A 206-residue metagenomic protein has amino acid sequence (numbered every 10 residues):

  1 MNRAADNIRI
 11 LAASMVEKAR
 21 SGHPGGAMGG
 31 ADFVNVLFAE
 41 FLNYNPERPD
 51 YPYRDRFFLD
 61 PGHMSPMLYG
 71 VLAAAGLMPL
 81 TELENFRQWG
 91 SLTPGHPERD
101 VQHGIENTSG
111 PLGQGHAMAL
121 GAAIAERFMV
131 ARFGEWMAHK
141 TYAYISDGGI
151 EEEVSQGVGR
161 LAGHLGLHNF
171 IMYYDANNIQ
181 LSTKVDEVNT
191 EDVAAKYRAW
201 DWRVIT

Functional and structural regions predicted by a protein language model:
N2, H23, F58-P61, P111 (+3 more regions): Hydrophobic alpha-helical scaffolding
A5-S21, Y174-A176: N-terminal capping segment at the start of a domain
P24-A27, Y51, T141-S146, L167 (+3 more regions): Conserved alpha/beta enzyme-core scaffolds, especially Rossmann-like or related mixed alpha/beta domains that build
G29-L165: Cofactor-binding active-site loop characterized by glycine-rich and histidine/acidic residues
G134-M137, V185-T206: Conserved thiamine diphosphate
E152, A162-N189: A short, conserved beta-to-alpha structural element at the edge of catalytic cores that scaffolds binding
